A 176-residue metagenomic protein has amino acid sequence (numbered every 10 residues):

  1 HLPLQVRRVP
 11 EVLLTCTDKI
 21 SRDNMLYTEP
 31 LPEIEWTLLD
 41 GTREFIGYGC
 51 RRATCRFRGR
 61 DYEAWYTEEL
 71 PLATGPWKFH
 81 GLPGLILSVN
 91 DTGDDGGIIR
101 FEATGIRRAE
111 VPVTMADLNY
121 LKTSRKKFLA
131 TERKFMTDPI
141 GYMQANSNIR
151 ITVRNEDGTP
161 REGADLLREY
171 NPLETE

Functional and structural regions predicted by a protein language model:
H1-E176: Extended soluble regions of mature proteins
